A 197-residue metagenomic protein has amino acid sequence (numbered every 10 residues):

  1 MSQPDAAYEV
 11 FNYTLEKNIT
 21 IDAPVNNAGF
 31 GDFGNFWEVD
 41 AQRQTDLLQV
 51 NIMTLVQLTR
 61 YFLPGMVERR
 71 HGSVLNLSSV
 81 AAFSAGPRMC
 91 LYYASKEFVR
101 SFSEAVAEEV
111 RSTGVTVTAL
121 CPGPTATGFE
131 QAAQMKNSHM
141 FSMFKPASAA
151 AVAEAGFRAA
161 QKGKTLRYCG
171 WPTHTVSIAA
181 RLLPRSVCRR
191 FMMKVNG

Functional and structural regions predicted by a protein language model:
M1-E9, A41: The beta1-alpha1 cofactor-binding region of Rossmann-like NAD(H)/NADP(H)-dependent oxidoreductases
N27-D32: Conserved NAD(P)H cofactor-binding loop of Rossmann-fold oxidoreductase domains
N35-F36, R43-T45: Substrate-binding pocket helix/loop in short-chain dehydrogenase/reductase
W37, G86-C90: Active-site loop immediately N-terminal to the catalytic Tyr-X3-Lys motif of short-chain dehydrogenase/reductase
T59, S95: Active-site helix of classical SDR
S79: Residue(s) in the substrate-gating loop at a strand-loop-helix junction that position the organic substrate next
A119, M140-T175: C-terminal helical subdomain
